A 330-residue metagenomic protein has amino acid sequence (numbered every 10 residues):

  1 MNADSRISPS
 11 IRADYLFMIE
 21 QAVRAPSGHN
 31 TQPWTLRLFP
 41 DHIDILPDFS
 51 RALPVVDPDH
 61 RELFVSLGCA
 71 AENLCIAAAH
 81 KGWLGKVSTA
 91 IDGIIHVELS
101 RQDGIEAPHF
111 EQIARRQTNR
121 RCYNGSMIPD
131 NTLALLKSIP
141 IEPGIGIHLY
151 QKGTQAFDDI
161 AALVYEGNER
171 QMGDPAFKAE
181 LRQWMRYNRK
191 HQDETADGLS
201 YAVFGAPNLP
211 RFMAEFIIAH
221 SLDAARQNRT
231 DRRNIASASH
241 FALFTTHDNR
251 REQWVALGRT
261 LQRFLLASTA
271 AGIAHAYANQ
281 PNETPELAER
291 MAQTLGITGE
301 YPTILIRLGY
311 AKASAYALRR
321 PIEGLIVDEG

Functional and structural regions predicted by a protein language model:
M1-G330: Acidic, surface-exposed loops and disordered segments
